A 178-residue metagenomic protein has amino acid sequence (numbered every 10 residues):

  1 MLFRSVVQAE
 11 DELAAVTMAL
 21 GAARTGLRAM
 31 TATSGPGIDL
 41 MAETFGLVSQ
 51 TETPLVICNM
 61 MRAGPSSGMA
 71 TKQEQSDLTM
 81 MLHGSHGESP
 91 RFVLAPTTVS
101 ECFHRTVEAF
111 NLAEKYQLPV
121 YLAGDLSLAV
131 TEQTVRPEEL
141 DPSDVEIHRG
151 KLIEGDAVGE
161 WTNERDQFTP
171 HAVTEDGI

Functional and structural regions predicted by a protein language model:
M1-F3, I178: Accessible peptide chain termini
F3-H83, F92-A113: Thiamine diphosphate
H86-E88: Acidic/polar active-site rim loop that often engages polyanionic ligands
R105-I178: Flexible, low-complexity linker and terminal segments
